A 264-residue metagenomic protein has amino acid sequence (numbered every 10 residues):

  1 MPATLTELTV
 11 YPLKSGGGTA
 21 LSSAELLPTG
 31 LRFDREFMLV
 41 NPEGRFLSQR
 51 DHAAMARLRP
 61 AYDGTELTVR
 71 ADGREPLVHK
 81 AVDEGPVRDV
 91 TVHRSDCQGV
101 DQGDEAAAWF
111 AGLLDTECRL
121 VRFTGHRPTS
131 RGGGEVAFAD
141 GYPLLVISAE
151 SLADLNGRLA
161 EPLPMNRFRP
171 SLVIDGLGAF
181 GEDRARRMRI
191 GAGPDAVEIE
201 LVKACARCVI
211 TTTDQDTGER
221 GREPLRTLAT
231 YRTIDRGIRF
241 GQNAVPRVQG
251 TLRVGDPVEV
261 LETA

Functional and structural regions predicted by a protein language model:
M1-A264: Metal-cofactor-dependent catalytic cores
